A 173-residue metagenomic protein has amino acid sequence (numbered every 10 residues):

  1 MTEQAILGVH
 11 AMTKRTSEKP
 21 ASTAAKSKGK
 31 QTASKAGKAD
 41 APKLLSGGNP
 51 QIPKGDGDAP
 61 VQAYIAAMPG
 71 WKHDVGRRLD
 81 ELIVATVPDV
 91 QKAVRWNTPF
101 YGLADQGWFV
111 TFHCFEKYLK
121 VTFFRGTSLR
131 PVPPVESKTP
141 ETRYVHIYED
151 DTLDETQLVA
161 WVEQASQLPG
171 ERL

Functional and structural regions predicted by a protein language model:
T2-L173: Charge-dense, helix-prone N-terminal extensions
